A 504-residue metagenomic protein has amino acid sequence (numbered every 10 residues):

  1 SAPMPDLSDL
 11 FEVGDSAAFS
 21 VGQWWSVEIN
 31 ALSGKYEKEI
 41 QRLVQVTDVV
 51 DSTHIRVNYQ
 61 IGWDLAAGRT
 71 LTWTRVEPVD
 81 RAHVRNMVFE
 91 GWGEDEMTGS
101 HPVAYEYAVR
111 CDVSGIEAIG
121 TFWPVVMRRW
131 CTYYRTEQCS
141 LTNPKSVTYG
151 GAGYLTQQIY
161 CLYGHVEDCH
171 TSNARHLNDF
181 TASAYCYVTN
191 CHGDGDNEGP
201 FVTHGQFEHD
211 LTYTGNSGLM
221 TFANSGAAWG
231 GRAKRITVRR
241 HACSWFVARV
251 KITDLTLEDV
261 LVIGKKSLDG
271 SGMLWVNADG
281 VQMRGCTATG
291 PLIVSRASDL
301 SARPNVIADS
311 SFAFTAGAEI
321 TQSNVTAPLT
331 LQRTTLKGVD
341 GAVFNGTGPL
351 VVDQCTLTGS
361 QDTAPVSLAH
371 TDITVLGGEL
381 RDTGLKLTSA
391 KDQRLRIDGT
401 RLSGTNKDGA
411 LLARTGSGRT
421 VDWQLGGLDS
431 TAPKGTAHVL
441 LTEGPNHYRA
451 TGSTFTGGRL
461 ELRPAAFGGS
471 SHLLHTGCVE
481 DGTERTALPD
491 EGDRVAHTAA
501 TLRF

Functional and structural regions predicted by a protein language model:
S1-V50, R56-N58, D64: Autoprocessing Asn-cyclization modules and mimics
A2, V13, A17-I29, E77-G93 (+3 more regions): Parallel beta-helix/beta-solenoid
S52-W73, A108: Short solvent-exposed strand/turn elements
G62-L65, R85-H101, Q138-L155, K266-G270 (+1 more regions): Acidic/polar low-complexity surface segments
M87-T121, V126-K145: Phosphate-binding glycine-rich loops and their immediate beta-loop-alpha structural context
G91, G115, G120, A182-S183 (+2 more regions): Extracellular beta-rich repeat passengers
Y149-G151, I159-G164, T181-A182, Q206: Long, compositionally biased eukaryotic signaling regions
I159-E167, C186, L211: Glycine-rich phosphate/ribose-binding loops and adjacent secondary-structure elements that form binding surfaces
